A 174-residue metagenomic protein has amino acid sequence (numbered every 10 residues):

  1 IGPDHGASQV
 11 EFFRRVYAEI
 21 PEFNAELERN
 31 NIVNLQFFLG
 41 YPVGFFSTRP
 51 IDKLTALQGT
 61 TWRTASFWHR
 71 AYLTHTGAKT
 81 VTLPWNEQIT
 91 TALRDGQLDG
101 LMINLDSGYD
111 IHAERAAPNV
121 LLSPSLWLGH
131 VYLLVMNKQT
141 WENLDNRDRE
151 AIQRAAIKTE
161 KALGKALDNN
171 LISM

Functional and structural regions predicted by a protein language model:
I1-V10, E22-M174: N-terminal secretory/targeting leader peptides
V16-E19: Core domains of carbohydrate- and sulfate-ester-processing enzymes
